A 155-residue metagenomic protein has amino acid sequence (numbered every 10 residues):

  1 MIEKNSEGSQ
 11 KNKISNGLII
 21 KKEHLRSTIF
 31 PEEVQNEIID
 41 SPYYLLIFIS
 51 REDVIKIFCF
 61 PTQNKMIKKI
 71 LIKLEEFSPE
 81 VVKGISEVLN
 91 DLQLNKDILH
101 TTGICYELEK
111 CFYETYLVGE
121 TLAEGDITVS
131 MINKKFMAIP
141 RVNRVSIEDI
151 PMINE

Functional and structural regions predicted by a protein language model:
I2-I19, P42-E155: A conserved regulatory-domain signal marking ACT and ACT-like small-molecule sensing domains and adjacent regulatory
G17-Q35: Short amphipathic alpha-helix starts
P31-I47: Surface-exposed, Lys/Arg-rich phosphate-binding patches that contact polyanionic backbones
